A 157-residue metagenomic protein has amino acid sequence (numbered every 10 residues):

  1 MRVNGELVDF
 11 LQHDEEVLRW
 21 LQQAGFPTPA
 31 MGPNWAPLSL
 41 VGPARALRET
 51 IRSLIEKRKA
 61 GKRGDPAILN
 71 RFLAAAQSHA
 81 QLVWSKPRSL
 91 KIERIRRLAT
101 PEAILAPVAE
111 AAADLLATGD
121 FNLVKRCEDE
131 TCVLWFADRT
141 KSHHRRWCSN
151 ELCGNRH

Functional and structural regions predicted by a protein language model:
M1-R126: Short helix-coil boundary/hinge micro-motifs
A103-H157: BZIP DNA-binding basic region
